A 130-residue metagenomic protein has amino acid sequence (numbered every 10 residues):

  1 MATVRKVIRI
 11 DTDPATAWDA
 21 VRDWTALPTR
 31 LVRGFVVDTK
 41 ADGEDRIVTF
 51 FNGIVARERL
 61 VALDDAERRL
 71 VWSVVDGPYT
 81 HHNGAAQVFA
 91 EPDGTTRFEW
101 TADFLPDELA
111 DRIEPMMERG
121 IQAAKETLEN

Functional and structural regions predicted by a protein language model:
M1-A41: Hydrophobic ligand-binding cavity/cleft-lining segments
M1-R9, F89-E91, R112-E118, N130: Hydrophobic-ligand-binding modules of eukaryotic lipid transfer/binding families
V7-D11, T49, R59, Q87: Generic structural detector for well-ordered beta-strands
D11-A15, A62-A66, V88-R97: A short, structured loop/turn motif at beta-sheet edges
T25-G77, N83, F98, N130: Glycine-rich portal/gate segments that line the openings of hydrophobic small-molecule binding cavities
E58, T80-G84, E108-E114: A short, polar/proline- and glycine-enriched secondary-structure boundary/capping micro-motif
L63-D65, G77, E91, D103-D107: Short coil/turn motifs at secondary-structure junctions
A102-N130: A conserved amphipathic terminal alpha-helix motif
